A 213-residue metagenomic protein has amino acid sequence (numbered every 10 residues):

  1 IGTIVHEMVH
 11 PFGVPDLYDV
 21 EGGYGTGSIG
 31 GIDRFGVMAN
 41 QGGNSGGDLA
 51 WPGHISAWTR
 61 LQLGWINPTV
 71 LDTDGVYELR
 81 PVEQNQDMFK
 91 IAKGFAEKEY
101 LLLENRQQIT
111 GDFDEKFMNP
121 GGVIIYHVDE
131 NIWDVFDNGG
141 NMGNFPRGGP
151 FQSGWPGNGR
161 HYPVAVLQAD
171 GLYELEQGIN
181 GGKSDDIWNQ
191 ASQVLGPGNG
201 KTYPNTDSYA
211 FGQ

Functional and structural regions predicted by a protein language model:
I1-P120, V128-W133: Extracellular hydrolytic enzyme modules, especially secreted metalloproteases of the metzincin/thermolysin-like class
P81-Q213: Extracellular low-complexity, Gly/Ser/Thr-rich intrinsically disordered linkers and protease-sensitive activation/hinge
